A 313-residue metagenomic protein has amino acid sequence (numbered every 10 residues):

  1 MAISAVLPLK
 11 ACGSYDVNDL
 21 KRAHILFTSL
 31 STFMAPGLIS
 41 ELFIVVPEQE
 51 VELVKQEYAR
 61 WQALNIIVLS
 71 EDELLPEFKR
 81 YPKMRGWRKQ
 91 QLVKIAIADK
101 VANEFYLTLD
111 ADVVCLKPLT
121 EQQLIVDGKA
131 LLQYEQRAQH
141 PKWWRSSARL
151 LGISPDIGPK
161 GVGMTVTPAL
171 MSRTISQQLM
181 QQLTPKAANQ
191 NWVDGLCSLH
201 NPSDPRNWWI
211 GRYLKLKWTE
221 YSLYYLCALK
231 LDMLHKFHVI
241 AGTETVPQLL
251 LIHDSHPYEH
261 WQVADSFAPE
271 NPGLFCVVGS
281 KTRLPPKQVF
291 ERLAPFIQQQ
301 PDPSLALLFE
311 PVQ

Functional and structural regions predicted by a protein language model:
M1-S29: N-proximal low-complexity "stem/linker" segments adjacent to membrane-targeting elements
P8-S14, Q49-V51, E73-P76, D112-L116 (+5 more regions): Short, solvent-exposed loop/turn segments at secondary-structure junctions
T28-I39: Short, acidic, metal-binding catalytic loop of nucleotide-sugar glycosyltransferases
L38-E50, E71: Short beta-strand/loop segment that forms part of the nucleotide-sugar
L53-K100: Active-site-proximal specificity loops/subdomain of glycosyltransferases
V93-Y134: GT-A fold catalytic core of metal-dependent nucleotide-sugar glycosyltransferases, centered on the diacidic
L119-G211: Conserved catalytic core of nucleotide-sugar-dependent glycosyltransferases
V193-Q313: A glycosyltransferase accessory/donor-loop signature
